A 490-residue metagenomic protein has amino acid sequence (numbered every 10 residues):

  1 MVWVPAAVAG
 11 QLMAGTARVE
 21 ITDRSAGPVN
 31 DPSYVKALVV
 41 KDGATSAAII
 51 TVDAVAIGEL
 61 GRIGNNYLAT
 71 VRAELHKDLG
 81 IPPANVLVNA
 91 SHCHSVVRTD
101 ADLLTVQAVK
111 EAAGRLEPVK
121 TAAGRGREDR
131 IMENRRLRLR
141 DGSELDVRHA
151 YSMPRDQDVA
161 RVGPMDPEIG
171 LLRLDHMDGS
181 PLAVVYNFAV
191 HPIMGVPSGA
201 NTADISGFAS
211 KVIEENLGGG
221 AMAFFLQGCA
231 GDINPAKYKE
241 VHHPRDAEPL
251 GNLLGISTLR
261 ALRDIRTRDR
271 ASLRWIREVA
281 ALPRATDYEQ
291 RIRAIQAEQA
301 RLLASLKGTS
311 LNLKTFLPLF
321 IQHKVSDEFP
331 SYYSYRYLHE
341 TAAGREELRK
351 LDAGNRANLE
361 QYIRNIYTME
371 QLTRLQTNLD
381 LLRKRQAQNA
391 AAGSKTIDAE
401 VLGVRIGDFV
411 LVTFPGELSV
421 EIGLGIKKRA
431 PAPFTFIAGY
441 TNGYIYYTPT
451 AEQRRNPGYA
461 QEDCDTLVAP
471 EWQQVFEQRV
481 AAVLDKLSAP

Functional and structural regions predicted by a protein language model:
M1-V4: Bacterial N-terminal signal peptides
A9-P490: Non-catalytic substrate/cofactor recognition surfaces at enzyme active-site rims
